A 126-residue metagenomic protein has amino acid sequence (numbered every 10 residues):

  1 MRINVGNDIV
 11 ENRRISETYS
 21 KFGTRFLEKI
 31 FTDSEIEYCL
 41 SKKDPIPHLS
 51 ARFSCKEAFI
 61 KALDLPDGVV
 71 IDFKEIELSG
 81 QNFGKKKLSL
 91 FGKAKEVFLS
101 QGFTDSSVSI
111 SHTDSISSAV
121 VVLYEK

Functional and structural regions predicted by a protein language model:
M1-K126: Core catalytic alpha/beta fold that binds nucleotide/phospho-ligands
